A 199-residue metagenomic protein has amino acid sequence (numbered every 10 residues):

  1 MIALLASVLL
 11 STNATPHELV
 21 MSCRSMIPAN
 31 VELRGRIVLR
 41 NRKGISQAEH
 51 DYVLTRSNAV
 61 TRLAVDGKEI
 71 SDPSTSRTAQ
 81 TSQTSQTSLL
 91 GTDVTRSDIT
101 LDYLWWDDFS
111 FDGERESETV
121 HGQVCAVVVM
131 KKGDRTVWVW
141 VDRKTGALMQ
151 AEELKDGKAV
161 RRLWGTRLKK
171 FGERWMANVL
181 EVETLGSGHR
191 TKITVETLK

Functional and structural regions predicted by a protein language model:
I2-E49, T55-S57: N-terminal leader/targeting segments and the immediate start of mature chains
T15-P16, M26, R56-N58, E114 (+1 more regions): Intrinsically disordered terminal and processing segments
H17-E18, V31, D102-E114, A159-R162: A short, amphipathic edge element
L33, T61-V65, D72, R77-S82 (+3 more regions): Short hydrophobic/aromatic-rich beta-strand segments that constitute the beta-sheet cores of beta-sandwich/beta-barrel
D51-R56, F111-T119, V139, T166-K169: Short, exposed beta-strand/loop patches in secreted or surface proteins that constitute
D51-T100: An acidic-aromatic
T95-V127, K144-A147: Short, conserved active-site entrance elements at the starts or edges of catalytic domains
H121-K199: Gly/Pro-enriched, hydrophobic low-complexity segments that function as extracytoplasmic propeptides/linkers
